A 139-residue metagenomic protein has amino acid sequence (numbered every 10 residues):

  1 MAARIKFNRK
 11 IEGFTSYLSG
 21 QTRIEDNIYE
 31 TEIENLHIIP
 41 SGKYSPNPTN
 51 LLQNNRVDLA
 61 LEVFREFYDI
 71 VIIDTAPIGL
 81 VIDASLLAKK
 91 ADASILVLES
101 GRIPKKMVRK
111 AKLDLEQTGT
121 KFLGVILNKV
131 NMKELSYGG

Functional and structural regions predicted by a protein language model:
M1-G139: P-loop NTP-binding module
